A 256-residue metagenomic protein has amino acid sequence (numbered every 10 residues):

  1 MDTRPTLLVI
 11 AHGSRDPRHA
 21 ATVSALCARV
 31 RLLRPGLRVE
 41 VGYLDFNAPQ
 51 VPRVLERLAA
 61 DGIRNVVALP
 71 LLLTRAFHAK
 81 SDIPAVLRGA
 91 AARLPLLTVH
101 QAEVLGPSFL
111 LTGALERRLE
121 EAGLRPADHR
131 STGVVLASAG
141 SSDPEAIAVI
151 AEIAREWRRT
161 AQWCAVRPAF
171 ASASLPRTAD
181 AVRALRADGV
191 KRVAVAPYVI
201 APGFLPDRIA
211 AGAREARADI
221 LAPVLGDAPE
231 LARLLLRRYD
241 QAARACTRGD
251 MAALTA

Functional and structural regions predicted by a protein language model:
M1-A256: Active-site-proximal alpha-helix that buttresses catalytic centers in soluble enzyme cores
